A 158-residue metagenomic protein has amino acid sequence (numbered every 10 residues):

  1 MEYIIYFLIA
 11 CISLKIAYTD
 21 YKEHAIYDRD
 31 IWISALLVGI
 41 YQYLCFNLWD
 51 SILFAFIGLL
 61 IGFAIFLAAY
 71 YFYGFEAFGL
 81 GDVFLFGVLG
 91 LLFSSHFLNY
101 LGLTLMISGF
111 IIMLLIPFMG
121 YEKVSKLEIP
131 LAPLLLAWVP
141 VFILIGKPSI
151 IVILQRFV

Functional and structural regions predicted by a protein language model:
M1-V158: A membrane-topology feature that recognizes alpha-helical transmembrane segments and their immediate juxtamembrane
